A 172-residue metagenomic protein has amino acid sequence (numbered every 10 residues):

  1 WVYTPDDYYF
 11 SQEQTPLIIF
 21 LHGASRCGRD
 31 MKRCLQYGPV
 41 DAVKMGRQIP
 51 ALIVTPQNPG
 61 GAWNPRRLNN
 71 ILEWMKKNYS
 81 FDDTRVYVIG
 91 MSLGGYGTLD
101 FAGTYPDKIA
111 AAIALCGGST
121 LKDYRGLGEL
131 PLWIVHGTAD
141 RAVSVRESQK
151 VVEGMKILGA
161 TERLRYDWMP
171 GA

Functional and structural regions predicted by a protein language model:
W1-L17, Y96, F101-D107, I113 (+2 more regions): A domain-start/cap signature at the N-terminus of enzymes
D7-E13, G61-S92, P106: Gly/Ser-rich "nucleophile elbow"/oxyanion-hole loop immediately N-terminal to the catalytic nucleophile in hydrolases
T15-L17, L21-I71: Active-site machinery of serine-nucleophile hydrolases
R33-C34, S144-G154: Short alpha-helix in the alpha/beta-hydrolase fold that links the catalytic acid
T84-G128: Primarily recognizes the serine-hydrolase "nucleophile elbow" in alpha/beta-hydrolase and SGNH/GDSL folds
W133-H136, D140: Short beta-strand/loop motif that positions the catalytic acidic residue of the alpha/beta-hydrolase fold
M155-A172: Catalytic histidine neighborhood in serine/cysteine hydrolases with alpha/beta-hydrolase-type architecture
